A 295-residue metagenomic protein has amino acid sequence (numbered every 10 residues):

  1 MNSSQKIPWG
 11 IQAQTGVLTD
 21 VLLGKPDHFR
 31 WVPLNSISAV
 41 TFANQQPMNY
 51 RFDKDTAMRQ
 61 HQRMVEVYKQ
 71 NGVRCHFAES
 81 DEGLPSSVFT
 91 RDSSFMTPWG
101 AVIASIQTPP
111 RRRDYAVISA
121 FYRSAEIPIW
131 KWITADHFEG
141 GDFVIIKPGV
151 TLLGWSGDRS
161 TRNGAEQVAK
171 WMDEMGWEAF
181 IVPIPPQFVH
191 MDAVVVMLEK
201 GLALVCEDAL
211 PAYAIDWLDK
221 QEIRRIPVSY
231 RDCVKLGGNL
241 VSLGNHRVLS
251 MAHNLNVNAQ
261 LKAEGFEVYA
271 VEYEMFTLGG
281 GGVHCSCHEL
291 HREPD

Functional and structural regions predicted by a protein language model:
M1-D295: The feature marks the mature, well-folded catalytic cores of soluble enzymes
